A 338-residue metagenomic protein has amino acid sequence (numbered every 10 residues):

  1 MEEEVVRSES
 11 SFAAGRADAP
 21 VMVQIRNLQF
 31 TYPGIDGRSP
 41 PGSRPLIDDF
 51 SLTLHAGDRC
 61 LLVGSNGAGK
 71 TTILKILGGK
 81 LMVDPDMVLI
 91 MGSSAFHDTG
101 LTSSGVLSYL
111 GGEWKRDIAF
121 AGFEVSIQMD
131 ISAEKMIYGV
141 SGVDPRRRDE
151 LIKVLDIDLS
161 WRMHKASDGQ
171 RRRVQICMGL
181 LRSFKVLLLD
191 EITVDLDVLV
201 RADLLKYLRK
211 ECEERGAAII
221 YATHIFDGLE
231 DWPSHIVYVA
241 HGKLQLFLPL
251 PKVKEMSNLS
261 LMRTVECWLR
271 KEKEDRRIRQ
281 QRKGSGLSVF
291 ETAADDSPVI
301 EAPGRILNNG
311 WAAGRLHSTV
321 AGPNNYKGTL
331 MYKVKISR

Functional and structural regions predicted by a protein language model:
I25-L28, G37-D58, D86: Conserved beta-strand
R59, L74-G139: ABC ATPase nucleotide-binding domain signature region
V63-S65: The feature captures the beta-strand-to-loop junction immediately N-terminal to the Walker
I176: Hydrophobic anchor residue at the start of the ABC signature
E191-I192: Walker B catalytic motif
R201-R215: Helical segment within the ABC ATPase nucleotide-binding domain
A222-H224: H-loop/switch region of ABC-family ATPase nucleotide-binding domains
K243-K273: Conserved beta-strand-loop-alpha-helix hinge in the C-terminal portion of ABC ATPase nucleotide-binding domains
